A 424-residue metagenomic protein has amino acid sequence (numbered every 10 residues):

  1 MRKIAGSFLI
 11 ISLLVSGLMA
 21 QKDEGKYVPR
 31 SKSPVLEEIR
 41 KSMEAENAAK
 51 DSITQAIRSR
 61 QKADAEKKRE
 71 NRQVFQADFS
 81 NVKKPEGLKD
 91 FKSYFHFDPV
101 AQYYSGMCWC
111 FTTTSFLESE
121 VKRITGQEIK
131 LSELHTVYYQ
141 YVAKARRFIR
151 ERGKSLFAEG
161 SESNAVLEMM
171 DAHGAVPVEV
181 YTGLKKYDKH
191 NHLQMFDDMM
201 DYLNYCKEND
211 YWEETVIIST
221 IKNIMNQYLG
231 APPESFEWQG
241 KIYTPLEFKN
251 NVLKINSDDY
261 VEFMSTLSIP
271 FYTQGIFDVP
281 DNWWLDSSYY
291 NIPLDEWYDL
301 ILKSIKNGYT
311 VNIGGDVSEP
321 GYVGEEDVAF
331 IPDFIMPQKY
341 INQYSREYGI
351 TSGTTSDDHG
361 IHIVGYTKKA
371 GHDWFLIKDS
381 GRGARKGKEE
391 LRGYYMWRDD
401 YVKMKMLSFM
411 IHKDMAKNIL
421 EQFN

Functional and structural regions predicted by a protein language model:
M1-I4: Positively charged n-region of N-terminal signal peptides that target proteins for export
S7-S16: Bacterial N-terminal signal peptides
K22-R30, S219-N424: Active-site signature of cysteine proteases
G25-F97: N-terminal regions that are enriched for targeting/export leaders and immediately downstream pro/stem segments
Y94-G106, E151-F157, W284-N291, I301 (+1 more regions): Second-shell loop/turn segments in exported
S105, W109-T125: Alpha-helical support elements that line or immediately flank enzyme active sites and cofactor-binding pockets
C110, H135-Y138, E168, P177-V180 (+3 more regions): Structural recognition of the beta-strand scaffold that forms the well-ordered cores of secreted hydrolase catalytic
L131-G240: Papain-like cysteine protease catalytic cores
